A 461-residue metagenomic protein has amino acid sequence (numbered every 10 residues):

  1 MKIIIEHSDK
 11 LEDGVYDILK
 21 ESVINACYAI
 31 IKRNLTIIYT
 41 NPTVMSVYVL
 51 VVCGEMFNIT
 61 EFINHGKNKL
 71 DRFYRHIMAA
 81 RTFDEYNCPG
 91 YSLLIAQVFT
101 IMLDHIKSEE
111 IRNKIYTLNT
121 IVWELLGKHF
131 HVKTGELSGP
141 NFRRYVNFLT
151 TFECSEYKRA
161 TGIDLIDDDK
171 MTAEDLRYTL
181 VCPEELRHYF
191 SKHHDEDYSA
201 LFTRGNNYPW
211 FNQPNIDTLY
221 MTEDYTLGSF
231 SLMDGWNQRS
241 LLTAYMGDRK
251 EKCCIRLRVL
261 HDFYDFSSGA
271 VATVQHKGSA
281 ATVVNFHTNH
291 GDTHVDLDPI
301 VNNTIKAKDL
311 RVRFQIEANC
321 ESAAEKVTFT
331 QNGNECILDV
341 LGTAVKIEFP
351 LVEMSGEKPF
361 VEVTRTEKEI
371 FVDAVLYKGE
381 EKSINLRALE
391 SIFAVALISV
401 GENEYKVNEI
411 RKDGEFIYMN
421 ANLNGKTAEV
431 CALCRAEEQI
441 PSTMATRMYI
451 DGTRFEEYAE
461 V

Functional and structural regions predicted by a protein language model:
K2, K10, K20, K32 (+20 more regions): Context-gated lysine
K2-E6, G14-S199: Extracellular polysaccharide-recognition and catalytic grooves
H7, N25, N34, N41 (+21 more regions): Detector for Asparagine
D9, D13, D17, D71 (+22 more regions): Acidic-enriched, low-complexity/disordered segments with a strong bias for Aspartate over Glutamate
R33, R72-R75, R81, R112 (+19 more regions): Arginine residue identity/basic-tract feature
T36, T40-T43, T60, T82 (+23 more regions): Residue-identity detector for threonine
D169-A344: Catalytic and substrate-binding regions of extracellular carbohydrate-active enzymes, especially polysaccharide lyases
C253, S267-V461: Extended repeat-based interaction scaffolds and adjacent low-complexity, acidic/S/T/P-biased segments that form broad
